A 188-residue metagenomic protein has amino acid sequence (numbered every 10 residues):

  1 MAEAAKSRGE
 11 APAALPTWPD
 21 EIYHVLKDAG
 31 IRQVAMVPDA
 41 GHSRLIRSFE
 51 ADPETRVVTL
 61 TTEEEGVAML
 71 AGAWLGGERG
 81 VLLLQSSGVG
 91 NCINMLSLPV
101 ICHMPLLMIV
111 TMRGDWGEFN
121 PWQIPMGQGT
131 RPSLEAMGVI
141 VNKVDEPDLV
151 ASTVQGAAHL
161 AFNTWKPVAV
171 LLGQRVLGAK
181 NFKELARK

Functional and structural regions predicted by a protein language model:
A2-K188: Thiamine diphosphate
